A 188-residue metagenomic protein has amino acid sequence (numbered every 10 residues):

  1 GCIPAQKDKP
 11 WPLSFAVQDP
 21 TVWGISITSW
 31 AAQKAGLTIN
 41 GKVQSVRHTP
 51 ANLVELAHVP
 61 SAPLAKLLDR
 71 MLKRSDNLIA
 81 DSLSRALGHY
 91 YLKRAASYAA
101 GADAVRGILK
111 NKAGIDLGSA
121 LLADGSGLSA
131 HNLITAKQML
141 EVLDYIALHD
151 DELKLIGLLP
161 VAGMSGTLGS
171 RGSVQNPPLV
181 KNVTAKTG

Functional and structural regions predicted by a protein language model:
G1-L153: A small/polar active-site loop signature that marks catalytic segments
P20-T21, D150, S170, N176-L179: Extracytoplasmic
I39, G166-S170: Short low-complexity stretches enriched in small and charged residues
T49-A51, A100-G101, G163, N176-V180: A short linear-motif detector with a strong N-terminal bias
V54-P60, G172-G188: Short, Gly/Ser/Thr-enriched beta-strand-loop segments that form substrate-interacting elements of hydrolase/peptidase
L122, L159, V183: Short clusters of hydrophobic/aromatic residues that line enzyme substrate/ligand-binding pockets
H149-G166, V174: Active/binding-pocket-proximal capping segment
